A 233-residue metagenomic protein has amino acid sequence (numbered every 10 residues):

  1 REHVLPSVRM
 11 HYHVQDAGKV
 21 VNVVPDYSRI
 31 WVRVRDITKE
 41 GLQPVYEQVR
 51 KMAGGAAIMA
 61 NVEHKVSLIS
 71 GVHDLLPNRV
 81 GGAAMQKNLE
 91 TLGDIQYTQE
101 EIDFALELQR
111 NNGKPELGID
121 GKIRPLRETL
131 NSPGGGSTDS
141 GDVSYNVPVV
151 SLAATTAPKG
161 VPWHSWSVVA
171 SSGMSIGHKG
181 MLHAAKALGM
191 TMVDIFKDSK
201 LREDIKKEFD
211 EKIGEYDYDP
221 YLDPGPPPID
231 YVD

Functional and structural regions predicted by a protein language model:
R1-Q109: Midchain, well-structured core segments that form catalytic/ion-binding scaffolds
V72-D233: An extended, acidic, His-containing surface patch that forms the Zn2+-binding/catalytic region of metallohydrolases
